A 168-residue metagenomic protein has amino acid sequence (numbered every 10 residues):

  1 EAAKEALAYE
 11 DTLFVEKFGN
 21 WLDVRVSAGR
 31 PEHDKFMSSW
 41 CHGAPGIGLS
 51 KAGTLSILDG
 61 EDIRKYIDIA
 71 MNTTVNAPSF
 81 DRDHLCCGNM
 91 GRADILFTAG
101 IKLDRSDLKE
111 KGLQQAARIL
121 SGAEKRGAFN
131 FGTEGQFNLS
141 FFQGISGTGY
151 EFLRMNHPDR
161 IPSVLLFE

Functional and structural regions predicted by a protein language model:
E1-E168: Glycan-recognition and catalytic cores of secretory/periplasmic carbohydrate-active enzymes
